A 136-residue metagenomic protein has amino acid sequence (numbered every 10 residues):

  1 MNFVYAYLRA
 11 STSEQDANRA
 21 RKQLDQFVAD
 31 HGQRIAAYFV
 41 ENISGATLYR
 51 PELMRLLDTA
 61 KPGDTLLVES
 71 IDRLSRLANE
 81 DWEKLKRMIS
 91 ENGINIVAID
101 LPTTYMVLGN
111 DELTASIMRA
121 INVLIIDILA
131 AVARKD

Functional and structural regions predicted by a protein language model:
M1-Y5: Extreme N-terminal starter segment of soluble prokaryotic enzymes
R9-D16, E41-L53, S70-E83, P102-L108: Acidic, metal-coordinating catalytic cores used for nucleic-acid/nucleotide bond scission and strand-transfer chemistry
S11, Q15, R87-D136: Phosphate/pyrophosphate-binding and catalytic-coupling "lid/hinge/switch" segments at subdomain interfaces
K22-L24, W82-K86: Glycine-rich, phosphate-binding/catalytic loops in enzymes
D25, A29-I43: Short beta-strand elements in bilobed, periplasmic/extracellular small-molecule ligand-binding domains
A29, A60, S90: Anion (oxyanion) recognition and catalysis
